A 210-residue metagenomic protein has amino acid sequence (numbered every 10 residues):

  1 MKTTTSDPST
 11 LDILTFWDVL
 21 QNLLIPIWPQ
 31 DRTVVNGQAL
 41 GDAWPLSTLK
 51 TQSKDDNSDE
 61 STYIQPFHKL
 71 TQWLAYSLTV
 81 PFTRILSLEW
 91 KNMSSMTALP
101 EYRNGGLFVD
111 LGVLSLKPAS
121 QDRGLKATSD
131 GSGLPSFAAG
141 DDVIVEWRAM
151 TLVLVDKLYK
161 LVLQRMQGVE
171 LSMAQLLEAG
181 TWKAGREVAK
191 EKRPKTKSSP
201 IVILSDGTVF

Functional and structural regions predicted by a protein language model:
M1-I85, K91-S120, P135-F210: Extended, well-ordered protein cores
G124-T128: C-terminal structural cap/anchor segments
